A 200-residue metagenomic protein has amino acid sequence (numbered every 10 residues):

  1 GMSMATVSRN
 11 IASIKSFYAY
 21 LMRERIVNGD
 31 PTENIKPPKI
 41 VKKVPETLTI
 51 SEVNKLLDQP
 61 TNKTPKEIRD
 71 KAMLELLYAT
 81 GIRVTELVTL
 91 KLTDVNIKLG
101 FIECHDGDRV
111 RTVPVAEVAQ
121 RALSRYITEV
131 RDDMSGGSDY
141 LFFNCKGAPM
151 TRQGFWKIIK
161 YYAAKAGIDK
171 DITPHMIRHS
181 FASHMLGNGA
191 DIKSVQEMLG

Functional and structural regions predicted by a protein language model:
G1-G200: Conserved catalytic core of the tyrosine transesterase superfamily
